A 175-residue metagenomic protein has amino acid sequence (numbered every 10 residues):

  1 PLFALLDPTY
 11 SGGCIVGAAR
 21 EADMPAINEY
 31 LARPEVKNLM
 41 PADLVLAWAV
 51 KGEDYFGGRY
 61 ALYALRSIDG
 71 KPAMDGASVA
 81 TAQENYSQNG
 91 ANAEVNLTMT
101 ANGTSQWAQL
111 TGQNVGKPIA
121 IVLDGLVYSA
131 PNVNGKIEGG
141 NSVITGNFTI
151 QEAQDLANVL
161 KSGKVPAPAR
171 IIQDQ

Functional and structural regions predicted by a protein language model:
P1-V133: Non-transmembrane, solvent-exposed regions of membrane trafficking/translocation machinery
M99-G103, F148, Q175: A broadly conserved detector of short glycine/acidic/proline-rich loop/turn motifs that flank catalytic sites and bind
L123, P131, E138-D174: Extended, hydrophilic extramembrane loops/domains of integral membrane proteins
